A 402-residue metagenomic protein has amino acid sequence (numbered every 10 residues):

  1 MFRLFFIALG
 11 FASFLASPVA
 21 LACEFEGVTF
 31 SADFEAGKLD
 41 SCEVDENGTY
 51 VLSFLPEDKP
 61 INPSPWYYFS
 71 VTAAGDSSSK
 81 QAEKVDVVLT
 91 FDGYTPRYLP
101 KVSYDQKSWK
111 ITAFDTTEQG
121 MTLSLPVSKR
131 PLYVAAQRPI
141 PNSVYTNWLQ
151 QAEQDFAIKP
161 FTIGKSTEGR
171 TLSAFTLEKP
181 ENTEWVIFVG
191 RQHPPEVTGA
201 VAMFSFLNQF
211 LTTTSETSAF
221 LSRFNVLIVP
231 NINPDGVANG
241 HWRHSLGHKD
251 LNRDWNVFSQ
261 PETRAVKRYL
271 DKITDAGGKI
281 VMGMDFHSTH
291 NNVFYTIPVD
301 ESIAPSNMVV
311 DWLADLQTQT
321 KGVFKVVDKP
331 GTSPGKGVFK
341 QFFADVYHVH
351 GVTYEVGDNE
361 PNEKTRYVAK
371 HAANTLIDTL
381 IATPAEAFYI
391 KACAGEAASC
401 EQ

Functional and structural regions predicted by a protein language model:
M1-F2: N-terminal secretory signal peptides that target proteins for export/translocation
F5-A16: Bacterial N-terminal signal peptides
L21-S128: Extreme N-terminal flexible tails
K80, V85-V88, Y133-A135, T146 (+1 more regions): Short, hydrophobic/aromatic beta-strand segments
I111-T112, I158-F161, T379, A387: Well-ordered mid-protein domain cores that form the structural environment of catalytic cofactors
P131-L132, A136-V186: Soluble metallo-hydrolase cores and metallopeptidase-like ectodomains found primarily in the secretory/periplasmic
P139, N252, F294-I303, T332-Q402: Active-site-adjacent mobile loop/cap segments within catalytic or ligand-binding domains
P160-S173, E181-V326, V349-D358: Active-site/substrate-binding loop(s) of hydrolase catalytic cores
